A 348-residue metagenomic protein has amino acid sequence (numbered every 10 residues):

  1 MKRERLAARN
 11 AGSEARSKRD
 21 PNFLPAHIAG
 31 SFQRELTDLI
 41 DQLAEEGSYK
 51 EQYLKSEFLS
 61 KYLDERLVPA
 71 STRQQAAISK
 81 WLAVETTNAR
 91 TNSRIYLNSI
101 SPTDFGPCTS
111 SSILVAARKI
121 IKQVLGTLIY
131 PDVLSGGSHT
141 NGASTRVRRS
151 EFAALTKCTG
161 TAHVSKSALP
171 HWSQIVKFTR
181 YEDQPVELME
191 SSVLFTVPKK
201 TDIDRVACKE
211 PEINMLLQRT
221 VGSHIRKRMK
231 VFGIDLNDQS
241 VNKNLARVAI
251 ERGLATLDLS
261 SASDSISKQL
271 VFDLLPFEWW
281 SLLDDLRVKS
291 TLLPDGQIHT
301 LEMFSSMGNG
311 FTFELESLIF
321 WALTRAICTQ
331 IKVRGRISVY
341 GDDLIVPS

Functional and structural regions predicted by a protein language model:
M1-F195: Non-catalytic, polymerase-adjacent accessory regions of viral genome-replication enzymes
M1-P21, Q174-S348: Core nucleotidyl-transferase/polymerase catalytic module
